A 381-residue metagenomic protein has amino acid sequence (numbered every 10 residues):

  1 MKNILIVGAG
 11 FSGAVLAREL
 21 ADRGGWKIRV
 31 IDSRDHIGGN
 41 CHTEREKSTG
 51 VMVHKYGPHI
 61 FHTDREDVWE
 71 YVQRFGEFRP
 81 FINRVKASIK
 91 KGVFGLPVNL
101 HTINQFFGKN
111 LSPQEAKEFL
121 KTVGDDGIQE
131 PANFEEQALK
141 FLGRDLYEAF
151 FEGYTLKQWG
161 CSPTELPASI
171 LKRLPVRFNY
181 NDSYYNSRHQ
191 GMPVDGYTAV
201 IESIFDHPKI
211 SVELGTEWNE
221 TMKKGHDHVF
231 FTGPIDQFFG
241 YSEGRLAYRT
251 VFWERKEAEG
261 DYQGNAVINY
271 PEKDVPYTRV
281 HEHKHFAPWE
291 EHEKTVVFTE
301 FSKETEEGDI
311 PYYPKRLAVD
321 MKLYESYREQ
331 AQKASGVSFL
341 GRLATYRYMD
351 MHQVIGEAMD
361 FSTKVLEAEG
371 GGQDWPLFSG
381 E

Functional and structural regions predicted by a protein language model:
K2-V30: N-terminal Rossmann-like FAD-binding beta1-loop-alpha1 element of flavoenzymes
A21-K47: Glycine-rich FAD pyrophosphate-binding loop
R23, T216-Q330: Mid-domain catalytic core of redox enzymes that form a hydrophobic substrate pocket/lid adjacent to a catalytic redox
I28, I210-L214, V337: Generic structural signal for residues in well-ordered beta-strands
C41-E44, V98-L100, H226, E293 (+1 more regions): Short aromatic-enriched loop/helix-cap "lid" or pocket-rim segments at secondary-structure transitions that line
R45, H281-E381: Conserved flavin/dinucleotide-binding core of flavoenzymes
T49-V123: Dinucleotide-binding Rossmann-like beta1-alpha1 core, especially the glycine-rich loop that anchors the ADP
K90-F94, L100-H228, F239: Active-site/ligand-binding neighborhood in enzyme catalytic cores
